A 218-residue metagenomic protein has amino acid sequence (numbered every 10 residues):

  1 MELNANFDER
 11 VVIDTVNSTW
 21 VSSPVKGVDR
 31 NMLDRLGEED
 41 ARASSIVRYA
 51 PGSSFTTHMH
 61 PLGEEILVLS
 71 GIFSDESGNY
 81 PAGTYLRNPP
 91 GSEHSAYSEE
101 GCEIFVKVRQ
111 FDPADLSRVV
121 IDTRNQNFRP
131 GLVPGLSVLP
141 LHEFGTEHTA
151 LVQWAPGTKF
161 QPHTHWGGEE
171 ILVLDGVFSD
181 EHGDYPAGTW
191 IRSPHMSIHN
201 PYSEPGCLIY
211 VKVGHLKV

Functional and structural regions predicted by a protein language model:
M1-E39, G101-T146: A short, N-terminal "cap"/entry segment at the start of jelly-roll beta-barrel domains of the cupin/DSBH fold
V28, N79, P90-A114, H195-V218: Ligand-binding loop in jelly-roll beta-barrel domains
V28-M32, E39-S74: The feature marks the first
P51, H60-D75, H165-E181, A187: Glycine- and acidic-residue-biased ligand/ion/polar-headgroup-sensing regions
S54, Y85, K159, T189-W190 (+1 more regions): Residue-level marker of beta-strand positions
S74-S92, S179-H199: Short acidic-glycine-tyrosine-enriched beta hairpin
T123, P130-D175, D180: Surface-exposed interaction/gating patches
